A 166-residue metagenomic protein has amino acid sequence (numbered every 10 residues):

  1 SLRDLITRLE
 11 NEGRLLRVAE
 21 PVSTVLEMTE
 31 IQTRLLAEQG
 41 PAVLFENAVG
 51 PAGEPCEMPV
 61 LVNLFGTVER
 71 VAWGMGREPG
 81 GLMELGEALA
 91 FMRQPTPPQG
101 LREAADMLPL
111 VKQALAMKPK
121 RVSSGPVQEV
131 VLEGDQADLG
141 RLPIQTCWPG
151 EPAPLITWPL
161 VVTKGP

Functional and structural regions predicted by a protein language model:
S1-P166: Extended, highly charged
